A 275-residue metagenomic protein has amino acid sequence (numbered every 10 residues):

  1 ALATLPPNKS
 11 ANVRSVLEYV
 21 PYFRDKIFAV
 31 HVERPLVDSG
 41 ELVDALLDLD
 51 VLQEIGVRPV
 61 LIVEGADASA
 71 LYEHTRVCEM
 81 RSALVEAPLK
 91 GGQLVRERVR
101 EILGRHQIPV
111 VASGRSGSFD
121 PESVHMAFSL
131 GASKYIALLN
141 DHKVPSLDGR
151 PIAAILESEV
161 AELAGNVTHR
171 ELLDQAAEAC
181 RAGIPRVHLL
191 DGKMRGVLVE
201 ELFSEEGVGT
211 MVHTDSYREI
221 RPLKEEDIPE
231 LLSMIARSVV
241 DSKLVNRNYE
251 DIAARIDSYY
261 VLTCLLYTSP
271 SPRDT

Functional and structural regions predicted by a protein language model:
A1-R186, R221, E225-S233, N248 (+1 more regions): Nucleotide/pyrophosphate-binding catalytic subdomain
D148-G149, E200-F203: Histidine/acidic-residue-rich catalytic or RNA/ligand-binding cores of hydrolases and nuclease-related proteins
F203-K224: Conserved N-terminal entry element of GNAT/NAT acetyltransferase domains
M234-S238: Generic non-transmembrane alpha-helical segments
V239-L265: Active-site rim helix/loop that mediates acceptor-substrate recognition in acyltransferases
Y267-D274: Conserved small/polar residues in nucleotide/adenosyl-binding loops
